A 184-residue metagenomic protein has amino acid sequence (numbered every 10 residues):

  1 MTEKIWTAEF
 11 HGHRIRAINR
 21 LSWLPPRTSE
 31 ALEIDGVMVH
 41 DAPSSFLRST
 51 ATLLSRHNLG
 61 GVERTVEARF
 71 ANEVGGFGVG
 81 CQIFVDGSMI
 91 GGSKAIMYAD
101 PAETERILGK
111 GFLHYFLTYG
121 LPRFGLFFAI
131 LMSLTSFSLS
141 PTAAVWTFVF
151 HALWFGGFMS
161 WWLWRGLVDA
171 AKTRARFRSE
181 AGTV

Functional and structural regions predicted by a protein language model:
M1-F10: Anionic N-terminal interaction surfaces
T2-E3, I15-S29, V39-G78, Y115-F116 (+1 more regions): Non-transmembrane, membrane-adjacent beta-strand/coil modules in membrane-associated proteins and peripheral
T7, N58-L59, M89, S93-V184: Juxtamembrane/disordered regions of integral membrane proteins
A8, L32-E33, H57, I83: Short aromatic-centered micro-motifs
H11, E33-V39, V85-S88: Short strand-turn-strand beta-turns centered on an Asx-Gly dipeptide
N72-G87, R165-V168: Short, compact, well-ordered microdomains
